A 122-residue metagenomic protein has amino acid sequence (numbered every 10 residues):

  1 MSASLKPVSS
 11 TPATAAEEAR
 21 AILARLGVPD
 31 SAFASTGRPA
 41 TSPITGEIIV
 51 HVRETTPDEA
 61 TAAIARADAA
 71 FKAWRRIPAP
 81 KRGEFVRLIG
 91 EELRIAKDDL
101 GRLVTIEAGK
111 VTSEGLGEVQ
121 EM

Functional and structural regions predicted by a protein language model:
M1-V52, E84, L88: Terminal low-complexity tails and localization/encapsulation signals of metabolic enzymes
I49-M122: Glycine-rich loop-to-alpha-helix module at the N-terminal edge of alpha/beta enzyme cores
